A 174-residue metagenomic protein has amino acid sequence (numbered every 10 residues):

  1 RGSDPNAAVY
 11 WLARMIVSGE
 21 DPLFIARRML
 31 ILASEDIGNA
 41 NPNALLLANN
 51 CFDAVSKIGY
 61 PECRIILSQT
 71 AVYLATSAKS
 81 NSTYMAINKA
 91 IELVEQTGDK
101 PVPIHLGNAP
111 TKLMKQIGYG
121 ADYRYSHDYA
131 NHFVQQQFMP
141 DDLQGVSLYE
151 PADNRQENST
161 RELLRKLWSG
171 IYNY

Functional and structural regions predicted by a protein language model:
R1-F133, P140-Y174: Terminal-proximal interaction/regulatory segments of ATP-powered molecular machines
